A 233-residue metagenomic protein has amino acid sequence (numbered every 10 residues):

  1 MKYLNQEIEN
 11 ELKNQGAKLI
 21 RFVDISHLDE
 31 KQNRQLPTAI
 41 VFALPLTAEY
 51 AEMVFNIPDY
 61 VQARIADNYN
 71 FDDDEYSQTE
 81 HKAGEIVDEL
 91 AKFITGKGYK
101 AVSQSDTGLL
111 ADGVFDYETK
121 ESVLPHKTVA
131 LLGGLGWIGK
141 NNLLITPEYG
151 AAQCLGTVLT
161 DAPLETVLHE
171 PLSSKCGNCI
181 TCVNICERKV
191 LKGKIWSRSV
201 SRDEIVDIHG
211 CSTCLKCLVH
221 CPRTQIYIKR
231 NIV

Functional and structural regions predicted by a protein language model:
M1-Y76, A83: Non-catalytic, usually N-terminal nucleic-acid engagement modules in DNA/RNA processing proteins
E30, D72, Y76-V233: Catalytic cores of enzyme domains
